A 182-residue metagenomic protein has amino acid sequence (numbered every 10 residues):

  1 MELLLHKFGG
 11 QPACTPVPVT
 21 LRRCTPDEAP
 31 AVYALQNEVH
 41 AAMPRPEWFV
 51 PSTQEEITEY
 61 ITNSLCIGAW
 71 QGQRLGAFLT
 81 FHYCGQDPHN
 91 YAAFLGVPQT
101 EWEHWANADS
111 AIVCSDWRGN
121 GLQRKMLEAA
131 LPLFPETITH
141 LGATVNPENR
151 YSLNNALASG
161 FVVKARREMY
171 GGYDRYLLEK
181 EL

Functional and structural regions predicted by a protein language model:
L5-F8, M169-L182: C-terminal "cap" of GNAT-fold acetyltransferases
P18-A34, R45: A short beta-loop-alpha structural element at the N-terminal edge of CoA-dependent acyl/N-acetyltransferase catalytic
V19, Q73-F78, A106: Glycine-rich phosphate/pyrophosphate-binding loop shared by adenosine-nucleotide-utilizing enzymes
P44-G72, T80: Active-site rim helix/loop that mediates acceptor-substrate recognition in acyltransferases
T80-S110: Conserved acyl-donor/pantetheine-binding loop and adjacent beta-alpha core of acyl/acetyltransferases and related
S110-V113, G119-P132, N154, A158: Conserved acetyl-CoA-binding loop-helix of GNAT-fold acetyltransferases
F134-N146: Conserved GNAT acetyl-CoA-binding A-motif
P147-A165: Conserved active-site alpha-helix within GNAT-family acetyltransferase domains
